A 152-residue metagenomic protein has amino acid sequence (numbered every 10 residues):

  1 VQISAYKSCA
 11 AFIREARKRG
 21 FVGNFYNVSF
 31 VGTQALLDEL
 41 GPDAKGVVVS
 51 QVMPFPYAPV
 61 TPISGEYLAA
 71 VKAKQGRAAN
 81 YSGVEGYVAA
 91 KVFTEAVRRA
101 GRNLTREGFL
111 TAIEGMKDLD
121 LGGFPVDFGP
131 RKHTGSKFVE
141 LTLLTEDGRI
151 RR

Functional and structural regions predicted by a protein language model:
V1-R152: Extracytosolic ligand-binding ectodomains
